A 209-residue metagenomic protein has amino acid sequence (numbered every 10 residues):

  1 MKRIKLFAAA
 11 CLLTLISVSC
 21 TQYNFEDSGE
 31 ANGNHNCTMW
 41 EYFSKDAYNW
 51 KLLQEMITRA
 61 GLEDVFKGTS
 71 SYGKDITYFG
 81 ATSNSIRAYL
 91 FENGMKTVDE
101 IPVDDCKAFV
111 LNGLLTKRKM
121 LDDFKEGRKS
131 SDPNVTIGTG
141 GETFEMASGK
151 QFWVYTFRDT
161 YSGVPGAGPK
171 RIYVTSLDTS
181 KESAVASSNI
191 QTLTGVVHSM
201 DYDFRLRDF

Functional and structural regions predicted by a protein language model:
M1-A8: Bacterial N-terminal signal peptides that target proteins for export
L15-S19: C-terminal motif of bacterial Sec signal peptides marking the signal peptidase cleavage site
C20-F209: Mature, structured domains of secreted/extracytosolic soluble proteins
